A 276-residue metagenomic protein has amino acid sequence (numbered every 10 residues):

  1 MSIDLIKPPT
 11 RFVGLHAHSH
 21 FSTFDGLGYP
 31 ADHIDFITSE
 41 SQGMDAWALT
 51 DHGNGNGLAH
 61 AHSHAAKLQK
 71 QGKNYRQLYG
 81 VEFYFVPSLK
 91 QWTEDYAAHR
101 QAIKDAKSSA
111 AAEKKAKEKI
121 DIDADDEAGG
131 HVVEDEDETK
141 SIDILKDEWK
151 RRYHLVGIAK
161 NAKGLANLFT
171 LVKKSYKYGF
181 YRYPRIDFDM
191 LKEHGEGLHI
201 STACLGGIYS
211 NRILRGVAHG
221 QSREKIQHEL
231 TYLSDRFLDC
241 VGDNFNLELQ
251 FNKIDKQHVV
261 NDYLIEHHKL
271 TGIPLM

Functional and structural regions predicted by a protein language model:
M1-M276: Phosphodiester-processing cores and adjacent nucleic acid-binding clamps
